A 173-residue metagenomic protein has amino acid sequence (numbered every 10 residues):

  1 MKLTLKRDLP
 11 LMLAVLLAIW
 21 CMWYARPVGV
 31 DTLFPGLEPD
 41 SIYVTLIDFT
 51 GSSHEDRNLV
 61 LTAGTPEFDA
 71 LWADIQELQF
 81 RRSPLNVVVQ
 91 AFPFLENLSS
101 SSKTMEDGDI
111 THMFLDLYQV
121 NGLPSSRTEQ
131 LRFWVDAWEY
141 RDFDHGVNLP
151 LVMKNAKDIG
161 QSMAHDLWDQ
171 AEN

Functional and structural regions predicted by a protein language model:
T4-N173: Function-determining sites in protein domains
